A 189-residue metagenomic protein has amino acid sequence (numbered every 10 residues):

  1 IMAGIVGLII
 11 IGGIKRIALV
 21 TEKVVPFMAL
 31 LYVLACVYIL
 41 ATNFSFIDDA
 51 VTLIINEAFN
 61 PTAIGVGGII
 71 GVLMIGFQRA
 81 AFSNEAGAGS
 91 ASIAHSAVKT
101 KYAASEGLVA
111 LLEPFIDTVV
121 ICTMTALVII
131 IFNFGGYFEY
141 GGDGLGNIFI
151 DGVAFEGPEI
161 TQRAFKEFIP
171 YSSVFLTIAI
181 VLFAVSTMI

Functional and structural regions predicted by a protein language model:
I1, L31, A63-A81, V120-T123 (+1 more regions): Select transmembrane alpha-helical segments in multipass membrane proteins
I1, R16-P26, I131-I189: Transmembrane helix-loop boundary segments of multi-pass membrane transporters
I1-T42, I47-I55: Membrane-interface loop-to-helix entry segments
L8-I14, A35, I75-N84, I180-T187: Transmembrane alpha-helix interface/packing and boundary motifs in multi-pass membrane proteins, characterized by
T21-M28, L111-V119: Alpha-helical transmembrane segments and their helix-start/interface "positive-inside/aromatic belt" motifs in integral
A35-L53, A97-T100, I116-F155: Extracellular/periplasmic helix-exit of transmembrane alpha-helices
E85-I93: Transmembrane helix boundary and interhelical junction motifs in multipass membrane proteins
T100-I116: Membrane-interface alpha-helices at helix entry/exit sites of multi-pass transporters
